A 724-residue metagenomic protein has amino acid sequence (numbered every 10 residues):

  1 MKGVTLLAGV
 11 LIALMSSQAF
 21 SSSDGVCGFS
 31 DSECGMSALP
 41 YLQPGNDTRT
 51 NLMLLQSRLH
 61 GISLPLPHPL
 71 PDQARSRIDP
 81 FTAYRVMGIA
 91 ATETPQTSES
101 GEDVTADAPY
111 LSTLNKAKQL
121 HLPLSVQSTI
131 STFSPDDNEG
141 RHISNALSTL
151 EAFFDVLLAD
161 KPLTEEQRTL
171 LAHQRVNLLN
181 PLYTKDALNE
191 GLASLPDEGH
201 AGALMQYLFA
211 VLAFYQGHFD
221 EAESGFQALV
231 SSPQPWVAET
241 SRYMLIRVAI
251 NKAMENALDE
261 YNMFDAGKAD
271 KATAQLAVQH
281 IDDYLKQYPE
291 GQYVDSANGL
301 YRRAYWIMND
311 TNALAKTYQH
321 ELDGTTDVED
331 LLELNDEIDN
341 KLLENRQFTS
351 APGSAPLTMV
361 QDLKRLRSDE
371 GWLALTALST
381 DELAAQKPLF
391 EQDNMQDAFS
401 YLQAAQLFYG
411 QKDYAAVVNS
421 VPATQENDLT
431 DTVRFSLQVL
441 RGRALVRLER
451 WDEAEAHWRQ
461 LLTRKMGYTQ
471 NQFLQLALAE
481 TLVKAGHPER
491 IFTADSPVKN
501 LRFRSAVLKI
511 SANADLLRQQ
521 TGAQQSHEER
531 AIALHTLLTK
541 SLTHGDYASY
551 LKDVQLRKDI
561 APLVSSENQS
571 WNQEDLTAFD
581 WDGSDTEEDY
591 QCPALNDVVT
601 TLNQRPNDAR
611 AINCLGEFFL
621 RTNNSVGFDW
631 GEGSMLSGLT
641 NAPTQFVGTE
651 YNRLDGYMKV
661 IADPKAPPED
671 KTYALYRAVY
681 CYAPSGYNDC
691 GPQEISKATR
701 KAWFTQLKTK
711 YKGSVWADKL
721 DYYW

Functional and structural regions predicted by a protein language model:
M1-L7: Bacterial N-terminal signal peptides that target proteins for export
L6, A19-F219, E223, S232-W724: Alpha-helical solenoid repeat scaffolds
L14-Q18: N-terminal signal peptide c-region/cleavage motif recognized by signal peptidases
L229: Basic (Lys/Arg-enriched) interaction patch that binds polyanionic ligands
